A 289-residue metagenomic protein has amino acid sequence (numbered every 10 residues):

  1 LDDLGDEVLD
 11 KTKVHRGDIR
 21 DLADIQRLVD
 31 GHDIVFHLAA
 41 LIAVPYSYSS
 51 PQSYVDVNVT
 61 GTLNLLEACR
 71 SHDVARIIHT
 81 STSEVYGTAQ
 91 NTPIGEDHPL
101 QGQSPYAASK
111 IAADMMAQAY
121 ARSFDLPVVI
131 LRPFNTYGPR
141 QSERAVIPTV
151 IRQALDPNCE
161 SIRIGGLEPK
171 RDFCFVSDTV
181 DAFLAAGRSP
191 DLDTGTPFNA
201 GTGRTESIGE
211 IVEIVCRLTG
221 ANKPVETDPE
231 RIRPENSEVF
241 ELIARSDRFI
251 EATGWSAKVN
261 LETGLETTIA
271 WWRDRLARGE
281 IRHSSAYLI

Functional and structural regions predicted by a protein language model:
L1-T136, T267-W271, S285-I289: N-terminal Rossmann-like NAD(P)+-binding domain of SDR-like oxidoreductases, especially those catalyzing
G17, D156-I289: C-terminal substrate-binding subdomain of Rossmann-fold SDR/epimerase-dehydratase oxidoreductases
D24, I34, S53, T60 (+6 more regions): Residue-level recognition of oxygen-bearing side chains
S47, V150, I164-L167: Generic structural signal for conserved hydrophobic packing positions in ordered secondary structure
A75-I78, T88-Q90, D125, Q141-S142 (+2 more regions): Proline-centered turn/helix-capping motifs that create local helix->coil transitions or kinks
A112, M116, Y120, T149-V150 (+2 more regions): Hydrophobic alpha-helix immediately C-terminal to the catalytic Tyr-X-X-X-Lys motif of short-chain
